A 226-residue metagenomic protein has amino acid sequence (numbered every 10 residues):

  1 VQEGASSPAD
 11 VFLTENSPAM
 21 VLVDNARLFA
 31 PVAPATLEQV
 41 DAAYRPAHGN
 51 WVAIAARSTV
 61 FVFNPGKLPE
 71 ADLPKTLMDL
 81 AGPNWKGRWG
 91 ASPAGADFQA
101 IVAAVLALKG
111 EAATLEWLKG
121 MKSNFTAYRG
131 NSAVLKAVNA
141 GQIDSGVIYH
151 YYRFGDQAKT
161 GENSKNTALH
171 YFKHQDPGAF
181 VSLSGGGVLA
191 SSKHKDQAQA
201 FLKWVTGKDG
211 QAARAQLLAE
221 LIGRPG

Functional and structural regions predicted by a protein language model:
V1-Q2, S6-I143: Extracytoplasmic ligand-binding site segments that recognize negatively charged/polar headgroups
N16-S17, A94, I148-Y151, L218-A219: Short, well-ordered beta-to-alpha junction loops that form the rim of enzyme active sites and present histidine/acidic
P18-L22, S145-N166: A ligand-binding cleft/hinge motif common to bilobed small-molecule-binding domains
Q39-A43, R57, W117-M121, T126-Y128 (+1 more regions): Periplasmic-binding protein-like
F61, A179-V181, K195: Binding-cleft/active-site segments that stabilize strongly anionic ligands or cofactors
A96-D97, V134, S145, Y151-G155 (+1 more regions): Short, catalytically relevant binding-site loops at active-site mouths
S184-G226: Mature extracytoplasmic/periplasmic domains
